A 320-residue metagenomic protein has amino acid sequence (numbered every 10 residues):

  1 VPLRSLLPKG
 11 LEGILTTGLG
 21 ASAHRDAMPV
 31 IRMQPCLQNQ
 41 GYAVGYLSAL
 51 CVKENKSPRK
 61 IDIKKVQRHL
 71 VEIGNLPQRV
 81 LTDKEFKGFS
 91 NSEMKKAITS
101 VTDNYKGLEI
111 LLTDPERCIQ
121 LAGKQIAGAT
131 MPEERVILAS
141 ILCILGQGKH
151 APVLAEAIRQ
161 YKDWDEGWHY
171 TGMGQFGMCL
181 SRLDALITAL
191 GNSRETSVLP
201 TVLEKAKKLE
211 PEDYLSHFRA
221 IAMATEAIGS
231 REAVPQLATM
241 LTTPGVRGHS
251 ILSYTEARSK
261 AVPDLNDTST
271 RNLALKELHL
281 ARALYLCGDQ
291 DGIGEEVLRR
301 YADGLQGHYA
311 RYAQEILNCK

Functional and structural regions predicted by a protein language model:
V1-N75, V80-K96, E116, Q147 (+2 more regions): Flavin (FAD/FMN)-binding glycine-rich loop and adjacent Rossmann-like elements that form
D26-V30, P132, Y161-W164: Short beta-alpha connecting loops at secondary-structure transitions that line or flank enzyme active sites
Q78-R79, Q290-G294: Short, charged low-complexity linker/loop segments at the C-terminal edge of domains
V80-N104, P115, L121-G128, I141 (+1 more regions): Polar low-complexity intrinsically disordered regions
T102-E116, K124-G128, E133-G148, E156 (+7 more regions): Structural detector for internal amphipathic alpha-helices that build alpha-solenoid repeat scaffolds
A151-W168, V202-P211, L237-Y254, Y301-R311: Amphipathic alpha-helical segments within extended alpha-helical solenoids and repeat-rich scaffolds in large
